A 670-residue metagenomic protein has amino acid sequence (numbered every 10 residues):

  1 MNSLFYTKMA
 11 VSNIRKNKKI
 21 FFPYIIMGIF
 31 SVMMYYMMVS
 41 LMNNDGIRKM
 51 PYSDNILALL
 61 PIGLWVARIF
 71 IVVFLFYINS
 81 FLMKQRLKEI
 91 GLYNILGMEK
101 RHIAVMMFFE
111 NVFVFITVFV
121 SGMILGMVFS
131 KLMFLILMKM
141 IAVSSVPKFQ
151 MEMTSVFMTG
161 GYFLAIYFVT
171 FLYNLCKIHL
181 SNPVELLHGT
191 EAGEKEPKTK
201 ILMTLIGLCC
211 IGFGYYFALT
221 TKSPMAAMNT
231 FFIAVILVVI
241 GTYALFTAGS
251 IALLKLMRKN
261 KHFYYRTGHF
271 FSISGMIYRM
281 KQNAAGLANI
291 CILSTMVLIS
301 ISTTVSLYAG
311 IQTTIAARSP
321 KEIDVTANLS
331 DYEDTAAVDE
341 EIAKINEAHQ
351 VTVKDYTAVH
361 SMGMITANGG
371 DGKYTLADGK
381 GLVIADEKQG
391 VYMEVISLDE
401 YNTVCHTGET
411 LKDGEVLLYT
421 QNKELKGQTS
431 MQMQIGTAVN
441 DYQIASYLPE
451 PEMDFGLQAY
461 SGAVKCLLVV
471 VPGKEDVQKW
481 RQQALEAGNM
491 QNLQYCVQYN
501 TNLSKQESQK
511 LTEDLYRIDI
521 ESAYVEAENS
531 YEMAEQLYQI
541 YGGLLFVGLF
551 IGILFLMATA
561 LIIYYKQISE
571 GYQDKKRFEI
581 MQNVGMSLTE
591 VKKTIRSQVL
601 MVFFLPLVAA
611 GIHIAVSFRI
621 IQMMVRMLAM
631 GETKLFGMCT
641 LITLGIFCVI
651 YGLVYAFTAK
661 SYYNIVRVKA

Functional and structural regions predicted by a protein language model:
M1-V32, E196-I201, C210, F246-S294 (+1 more regions): N-terminal Sec/SRP start-transfer signal
S3-F5, L180-E194, Y572-Q573, Y663-A670: Short cytosolic juxtamembrane segments of multi-pass membrane proteins
K19-I26, M37-A67, F81-K84, L92-Y93 (+7 more regions): Peri-transmembrane interface segments
M34-I62, F232, G241, A248-I251 (+1 more regions): Alpha-helical transmembrane segments
S40-D54, M123-S155, G212-N229, L605-K669: Short helix-loop junctions at transmembrane helix boundaries
Y77, Q85, K177, S223 (+5 more regions): Juxtamembrane interface at the cytosolic side of transmembrane helices
F113-M257: Hydrophobic alpha-helical segments
I315-A327, E333-M557: Basic-flanked hydrophobic alpha-helices used for secretion and membrane insertion
